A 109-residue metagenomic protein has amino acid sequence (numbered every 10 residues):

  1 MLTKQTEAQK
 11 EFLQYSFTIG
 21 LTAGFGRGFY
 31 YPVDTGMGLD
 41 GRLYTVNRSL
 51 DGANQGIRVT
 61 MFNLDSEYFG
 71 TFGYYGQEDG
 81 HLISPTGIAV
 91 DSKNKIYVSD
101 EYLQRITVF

Functional and structural regions predicted by a protein language model:
M1-F109: Eukaryotic scaffold repeat domains enriched in small/polar residues
